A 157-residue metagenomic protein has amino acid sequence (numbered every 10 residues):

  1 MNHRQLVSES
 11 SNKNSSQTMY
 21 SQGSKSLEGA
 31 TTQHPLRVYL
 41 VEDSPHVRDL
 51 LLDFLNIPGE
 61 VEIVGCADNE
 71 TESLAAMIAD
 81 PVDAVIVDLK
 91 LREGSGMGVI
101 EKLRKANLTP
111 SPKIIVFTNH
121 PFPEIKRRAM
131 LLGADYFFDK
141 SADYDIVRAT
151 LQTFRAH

Functional and structural regions predicted by a protein language model:
M1-R37, P45, D145-H157: Non-catalytic signal-transmission and effector/linker regions of two-component phosphorelay proteins
E42: Conserved acidic carboxylate
P45-G65: Two-component/phosphorelay signaling modules centered on CheY-like receiver
C66-A84: Acidic, metal-coordinating helix/loop segments flanking the phosphotransfer/catalytic sites of two-component signaling
N69, S95-G98: Acidic catalytic/metal-coordinating carboxylates
M97-P110: Short amphipathic alpha-helix used as the core "switch/output" element in two-component signaling
G98, P121-F138, A142: Alpha4 helix (beta4-alpha4-beta5 surface) of REC/receiver domains from two-component response regulators
